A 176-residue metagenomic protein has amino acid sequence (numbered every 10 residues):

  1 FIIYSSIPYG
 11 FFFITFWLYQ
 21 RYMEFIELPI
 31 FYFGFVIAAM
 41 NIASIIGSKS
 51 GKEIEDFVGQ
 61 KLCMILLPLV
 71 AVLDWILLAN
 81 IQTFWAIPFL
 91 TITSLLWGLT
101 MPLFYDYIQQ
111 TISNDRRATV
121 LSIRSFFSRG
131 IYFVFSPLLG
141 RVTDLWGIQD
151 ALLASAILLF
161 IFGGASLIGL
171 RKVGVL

Functional and structural regions predicted by a protein language model:
F1-A38: Helix-loop boundary and gating motifs at the non-cytosolic
I30-F31, I112-R124: Loop-to-transmembrane helix entry/capping segments in MFS-fold secondary transporters and related SLC/MFSD carriers
Y32, R141-F160: A membrane-interface helix-boundary motif in multi-pass transporters
I46-Q60, T143-D144: Helix-to-loop junctions at the C-terminal end of transmembrane segments in multipass secondary transporters
L62-L77, A156: Structural signature of the two symmetry-related core transmembrane helices
L77-L90: Helix-loop junctions at membrane interfaces in 12-TM secondary transporters
L78-A79, F104, L153-L176: Multi-pass alpha-helical transporter architecture, strongest for 12-TM Major Facilitator/SLC carriers used
G98-I112: Intracellular juxtamembrane helix-capping segments at the cytosolic ends of symmetry-related transmembrane helices
